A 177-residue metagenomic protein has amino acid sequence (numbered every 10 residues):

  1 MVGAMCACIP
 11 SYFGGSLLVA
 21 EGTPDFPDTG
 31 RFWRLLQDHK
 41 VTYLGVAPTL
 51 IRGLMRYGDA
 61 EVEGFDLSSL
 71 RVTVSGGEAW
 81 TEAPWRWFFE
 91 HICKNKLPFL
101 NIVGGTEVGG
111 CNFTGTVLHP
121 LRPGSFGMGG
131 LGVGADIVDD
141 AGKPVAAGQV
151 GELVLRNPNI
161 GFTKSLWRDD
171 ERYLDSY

Functional and structural regions predicted by a protein language model:
V2-T42, Y57: Conserved AMP-binding/adenylation subdomain of ANL enzymes
A4-C8, G30, P84-R86, C111-G115 (+2 more regions): Short acidic, glycine/serine/threonine-rich loops at helix termini
Y12-G15, W33, V41-V46, M55-P123 (+1 more regions): Gly/Ser/Thr-rich phosphate-binding loop
D25, I51-R52, T163, L174: Nucleotide phosphate-binding site architecture
T49-R52, E78, I160-G161: Alpha-helix/helix-capping structural signal
G129-G132, K143-S176: Conserved ATP/PPi-binding loop(s) of AMP-dependent carboxylate-activating enzymes
V138-D139: Hydrophobic alpha-helical segments, especially N-terminal targeting/anchoring helices
